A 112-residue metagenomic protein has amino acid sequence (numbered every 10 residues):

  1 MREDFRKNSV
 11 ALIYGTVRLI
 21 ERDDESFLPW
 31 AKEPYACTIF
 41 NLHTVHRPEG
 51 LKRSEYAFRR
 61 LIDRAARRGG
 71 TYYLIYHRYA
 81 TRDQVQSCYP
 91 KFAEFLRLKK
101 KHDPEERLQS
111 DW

Functional and structural regions predicted by a protein language model:
M1-A57: C-terminal substrate-recognition/cap domain of FAD-linked oxidoreductases
M1-D4, N8, R60, R64 (+1 more regions): Generic, well-ordered alpha-helical scaffold segments in large soluble proteins
V10, S54-F58, R78, C88-K91: Active-site-proximal structural scaffolding
C37-N41, L61-D63, E94-L98: Short, surface-exposed linear patches
R53-R68: Long, well-ordered alpha-helical scaffolding segments within enzyme catalytic domains, especially pronounced
A66-W112: Activity-critical C-terminal alpha-helical subdomain
